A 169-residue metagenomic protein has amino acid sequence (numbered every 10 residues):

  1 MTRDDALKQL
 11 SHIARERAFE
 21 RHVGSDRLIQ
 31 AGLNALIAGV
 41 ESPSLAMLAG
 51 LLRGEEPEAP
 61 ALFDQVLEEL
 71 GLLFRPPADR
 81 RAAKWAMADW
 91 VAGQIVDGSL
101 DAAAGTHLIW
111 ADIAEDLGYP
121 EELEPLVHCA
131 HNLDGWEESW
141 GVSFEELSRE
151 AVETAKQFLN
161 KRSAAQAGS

Functional and structural regions predicted by a protein language model:
M1-S169: Acidic, Ser/Pro/Thr-rich low-complexity regulatory regions and the short amphipathic helical interaction modules they
